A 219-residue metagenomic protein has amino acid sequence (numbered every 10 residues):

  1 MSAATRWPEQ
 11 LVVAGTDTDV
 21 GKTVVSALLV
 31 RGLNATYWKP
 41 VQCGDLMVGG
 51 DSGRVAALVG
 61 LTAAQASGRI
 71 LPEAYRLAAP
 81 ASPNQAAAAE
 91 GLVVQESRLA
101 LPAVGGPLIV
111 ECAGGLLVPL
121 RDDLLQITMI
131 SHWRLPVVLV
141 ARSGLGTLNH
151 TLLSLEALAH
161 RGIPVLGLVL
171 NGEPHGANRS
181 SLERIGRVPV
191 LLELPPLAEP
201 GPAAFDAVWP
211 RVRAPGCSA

Functional and structural regions predicted by a protein language model:
A4-Q10, V24-V93, R98, P102: N-terminal phosphate/diphosphate-binding loop that engages ATP/GTP or pyrophosphate donors across diverse enzyme folds
A4-T5, E156-A219: C-terminal lobe/tail of nucleotide-utilizing enzymes
V13-A14: Hydrophobic anchor at the beta1->P-loop junction of P-loop NTPases
V20-G21: Conserved glycine(s) of the Walker
K39-P40, V138-A141, L166-G172: Short internal beta-strands
L99-R121: Switch II (G3) loop of P-loop NTPases
R121-G144: Inter-motif core of Ras-like GTPase G domains
